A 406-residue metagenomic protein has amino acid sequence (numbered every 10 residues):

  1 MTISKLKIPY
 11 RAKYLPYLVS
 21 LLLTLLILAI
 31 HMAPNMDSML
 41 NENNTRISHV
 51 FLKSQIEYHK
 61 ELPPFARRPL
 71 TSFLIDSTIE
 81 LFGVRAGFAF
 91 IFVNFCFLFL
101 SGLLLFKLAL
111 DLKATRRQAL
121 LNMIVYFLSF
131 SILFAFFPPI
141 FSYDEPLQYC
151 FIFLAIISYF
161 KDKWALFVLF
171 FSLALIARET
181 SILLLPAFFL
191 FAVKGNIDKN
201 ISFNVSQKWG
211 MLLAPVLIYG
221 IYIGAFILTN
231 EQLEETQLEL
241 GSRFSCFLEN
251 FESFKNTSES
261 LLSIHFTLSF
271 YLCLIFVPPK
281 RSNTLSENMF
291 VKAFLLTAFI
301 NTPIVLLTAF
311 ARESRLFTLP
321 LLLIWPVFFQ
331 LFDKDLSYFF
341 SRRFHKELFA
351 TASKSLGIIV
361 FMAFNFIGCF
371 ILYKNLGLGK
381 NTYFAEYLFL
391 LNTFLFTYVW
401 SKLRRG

Functional and structural regions predicted by a protein language model:
M1-L28, K402-G406: Start-transfer (signal-anchor) and selected internal transmembrane alpha helices of multi-pass inner/ER membrane
L28-N35, L62, L190, F203-N283 (+2 more regions): Membrane-lumen/periplasm interface segments of specific transmembrane helices in polyprenyl phosphate-linked
H31-L52, L62-L74, V84, T236: Extracytoplasmic catalytic/substrate-binding loops of multi-pass membrane glycan-assembly enzymes
P69, G87, A119-Q148, L306: Aromatic- and kink-enriched transmembrane "portal" helix at the membrane-lumen/periplasm boundary that abuts
I75-V93, L112-A114: Juxtamembrane segments of multi-pass membrane glycosylation machinery that transfer sugars from lipid-linked donors
F92-K113: Transmembrane-helix motifs of polytopic, lipid-linked glycan transferases
F153-S158, A165-E179, L184-F191, L217: Membrane-interface alpha helices of multi-pass inner-membrane proteins
E347-G406: Transmembrane helical bundles and short interhelical boundary loops of multi-pass, membrane-embedded
